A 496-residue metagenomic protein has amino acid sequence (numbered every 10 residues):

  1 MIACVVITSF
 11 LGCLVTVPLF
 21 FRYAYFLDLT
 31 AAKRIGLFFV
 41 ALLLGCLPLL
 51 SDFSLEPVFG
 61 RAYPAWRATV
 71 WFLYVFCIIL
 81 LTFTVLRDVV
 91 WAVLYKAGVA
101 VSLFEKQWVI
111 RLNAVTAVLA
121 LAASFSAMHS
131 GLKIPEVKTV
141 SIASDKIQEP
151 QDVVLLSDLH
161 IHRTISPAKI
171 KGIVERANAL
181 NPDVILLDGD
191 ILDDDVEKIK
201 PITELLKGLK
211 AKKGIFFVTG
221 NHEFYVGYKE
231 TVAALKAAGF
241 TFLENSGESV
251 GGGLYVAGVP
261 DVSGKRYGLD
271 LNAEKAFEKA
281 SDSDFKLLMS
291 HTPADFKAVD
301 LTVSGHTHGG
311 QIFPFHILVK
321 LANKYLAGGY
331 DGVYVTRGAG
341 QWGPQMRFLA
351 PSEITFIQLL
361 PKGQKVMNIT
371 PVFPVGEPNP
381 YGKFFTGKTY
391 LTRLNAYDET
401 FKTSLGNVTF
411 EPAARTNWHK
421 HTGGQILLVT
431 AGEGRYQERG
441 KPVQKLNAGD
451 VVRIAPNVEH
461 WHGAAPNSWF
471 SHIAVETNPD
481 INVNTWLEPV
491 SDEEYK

Functional and structural regions predicted by a protein language model:
M1-L132, Q364: Non-catalytic terminal accessory segments
L132-K146: Alpha-helical transmembrane signal-anchor/signal-peptide segments
A143-P361: Soluble catalytic domains of enzymes that build or remodel membrane lipids, polysaccharides, and related
Q364-K402, V483-K496: A short, N-terminal "cap"/entry segment at the start of jelly-roll beta-barrel domains of the cupin/DSBH fold
N407-E411, K420-Y436, T477: Short, conserved beta-strand element in jelly-roll/cupin
T416-W418, Y436-Q437, E459-A465: Short beta-strand His + acidic residue motifs that chelate non-heme Fe in jelly-roll/DSBH and cupin folds
G440-N457: Short acidic-glycine-tyrosine-enriched beta hairpin
P456-N482: Ligand-binding loop in jelly-roll beta-barrel domains
